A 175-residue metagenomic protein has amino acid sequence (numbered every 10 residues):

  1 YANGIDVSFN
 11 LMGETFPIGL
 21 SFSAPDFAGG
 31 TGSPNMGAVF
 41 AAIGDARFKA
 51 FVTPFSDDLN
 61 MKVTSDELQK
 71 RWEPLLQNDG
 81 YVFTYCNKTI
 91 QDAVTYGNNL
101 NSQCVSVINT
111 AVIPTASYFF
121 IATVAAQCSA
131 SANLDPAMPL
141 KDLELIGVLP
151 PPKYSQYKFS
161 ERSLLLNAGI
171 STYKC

Functional and structural regions predicted by a protein language model:
Y1-N133: Polar low-complexity, Ser/Thr/Gly/Ala/Asp/Asn-rich disordered segments used for subunit assembly and tip/surface
N99-C175: Extended basic-aromatic, gly/pro-enriched interface segments that bind polyanionic ligands
